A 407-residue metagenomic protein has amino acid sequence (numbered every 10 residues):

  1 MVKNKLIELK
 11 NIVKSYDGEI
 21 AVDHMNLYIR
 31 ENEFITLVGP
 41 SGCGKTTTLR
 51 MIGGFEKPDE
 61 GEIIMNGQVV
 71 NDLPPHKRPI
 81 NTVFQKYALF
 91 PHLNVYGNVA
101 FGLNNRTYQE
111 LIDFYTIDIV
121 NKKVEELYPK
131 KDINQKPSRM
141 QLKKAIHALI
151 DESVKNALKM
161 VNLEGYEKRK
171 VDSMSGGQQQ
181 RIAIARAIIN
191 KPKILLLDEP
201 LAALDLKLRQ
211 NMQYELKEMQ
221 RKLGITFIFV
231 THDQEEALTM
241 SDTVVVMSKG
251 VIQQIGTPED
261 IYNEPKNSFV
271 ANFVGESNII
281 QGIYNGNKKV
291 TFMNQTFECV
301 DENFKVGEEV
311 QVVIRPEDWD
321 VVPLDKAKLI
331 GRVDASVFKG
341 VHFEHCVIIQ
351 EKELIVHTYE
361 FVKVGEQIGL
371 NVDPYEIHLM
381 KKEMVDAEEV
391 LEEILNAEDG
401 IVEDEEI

Functional and structural regions predicted by a protein language model:
E19-I20, G165: Short coil-to-beta microelement around the adenine-binding A-loop and adjacent beta1/P-loop entry of ABC ATPase
Y28, I64, G369-N371: ABC ATPase nucleotide-binding domain
V38-P40: The feature captures the beta-strand-to-loop junction immediately N-terminal to the Walker
G53: Helix-to-loop junction immediately C-terminal to a conserved catalytic motif
G61-V69: Conserved ABC transporter NBD signature motif
N94-F114, V120-N267: ABC ATPase nucleotide-binding domains
K288-I407: Non-catalytic connector elements of ABC transporters
